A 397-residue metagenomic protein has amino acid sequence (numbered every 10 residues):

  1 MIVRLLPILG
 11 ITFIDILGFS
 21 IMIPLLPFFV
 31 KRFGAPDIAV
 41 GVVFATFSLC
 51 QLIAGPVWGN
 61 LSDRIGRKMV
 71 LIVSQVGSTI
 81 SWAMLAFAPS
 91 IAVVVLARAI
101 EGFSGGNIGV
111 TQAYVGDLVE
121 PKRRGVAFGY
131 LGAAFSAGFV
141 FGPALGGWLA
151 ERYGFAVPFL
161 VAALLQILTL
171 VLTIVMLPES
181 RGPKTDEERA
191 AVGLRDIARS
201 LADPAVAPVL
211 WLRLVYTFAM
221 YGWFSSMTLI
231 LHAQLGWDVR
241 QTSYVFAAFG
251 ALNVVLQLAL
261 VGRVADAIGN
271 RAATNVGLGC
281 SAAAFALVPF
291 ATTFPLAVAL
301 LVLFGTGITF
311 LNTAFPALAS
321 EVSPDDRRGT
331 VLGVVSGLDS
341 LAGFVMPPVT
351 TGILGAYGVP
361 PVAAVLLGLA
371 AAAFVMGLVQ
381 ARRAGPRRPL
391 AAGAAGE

Functional and structural regions predicted by a protein language model:
P24-D37, S225-Q241: Short amphipathic helix-loop junctions that connect adjacent transmembrane helices in Major Facilitator Superfamily/SLC
G34, G66, F87-A92, G236 (+1 more regions): Helix-breaking motifs and short loop linkers at transmembrane-helix boundaries and internal kinks in secondary membrane
G55-I65, L256-G269, L354: Helix-to-loop junctions at the C-terminal end of transmembrane segments in multipass secondary transporters
M69-M84, A272-A286: Structural signature of the two symmetry-related core transmembrane helices
A97-S136: Cytoplasmic helix-loop-helix junction between adjacent transmembrane helices in 12-TM secondary transporters
E151-L164, G352-A370: A membrane-interface helix-boundary motif in multi-pass transporters
P178-L212, G396-E397: Juxtamembrane intracellular "pre-TM" segments in multi-pass secondary transporters
R271-F315: C-terminal transmembrane helical hairpin of 12-TM major facilitator-type secondary transporters
